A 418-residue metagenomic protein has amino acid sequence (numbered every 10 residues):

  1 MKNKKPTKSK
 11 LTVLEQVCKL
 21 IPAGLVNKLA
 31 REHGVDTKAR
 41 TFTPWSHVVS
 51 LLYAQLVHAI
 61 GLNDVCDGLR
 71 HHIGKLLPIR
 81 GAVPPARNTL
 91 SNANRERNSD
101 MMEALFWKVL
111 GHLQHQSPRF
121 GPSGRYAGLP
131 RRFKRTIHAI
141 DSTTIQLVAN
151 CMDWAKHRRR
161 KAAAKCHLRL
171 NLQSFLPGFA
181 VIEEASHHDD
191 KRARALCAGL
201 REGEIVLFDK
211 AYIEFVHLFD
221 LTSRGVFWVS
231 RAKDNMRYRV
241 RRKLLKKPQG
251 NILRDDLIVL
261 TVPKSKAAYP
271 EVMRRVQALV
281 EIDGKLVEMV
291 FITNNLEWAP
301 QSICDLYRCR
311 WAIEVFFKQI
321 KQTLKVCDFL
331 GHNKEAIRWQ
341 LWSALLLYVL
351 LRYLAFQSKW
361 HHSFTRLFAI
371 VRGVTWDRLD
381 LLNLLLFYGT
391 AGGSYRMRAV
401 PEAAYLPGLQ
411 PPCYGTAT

Functional and structural regions predicted by a protein language model:
M1-D64, G68-L69, R95-R97, A104-H112 (+5 more regions): Single, function-defining residue in the core of a domain
R70-R80, R192-A193: Glycine-rich loop/turn
P78-R97: Major-groove recognition helix of helix-turn-helix-like DNA-binding domains
